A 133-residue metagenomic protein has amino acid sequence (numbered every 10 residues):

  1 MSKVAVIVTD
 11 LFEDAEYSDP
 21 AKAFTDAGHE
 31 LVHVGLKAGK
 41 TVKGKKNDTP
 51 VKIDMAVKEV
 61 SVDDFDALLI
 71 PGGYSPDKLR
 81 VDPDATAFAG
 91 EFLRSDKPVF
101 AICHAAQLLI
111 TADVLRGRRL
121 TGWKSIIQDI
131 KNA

Functional and structural regions predicted by a protein language model:
M1-S95, V99, L108-G117, I127-A133: Extended, subdomain-level signal for the structured scaffold at the beginning of enzyme domains
I102-H104: Short, thiol/selenol-centered motifs that function as redox-active sites or metal-ligating centers
L120: Anionic-ligand binding patches
W123-S125: Glycine/proline-rich loop-helix segments at beta-alpha junctions forming the active-site rim of enzyme cores
